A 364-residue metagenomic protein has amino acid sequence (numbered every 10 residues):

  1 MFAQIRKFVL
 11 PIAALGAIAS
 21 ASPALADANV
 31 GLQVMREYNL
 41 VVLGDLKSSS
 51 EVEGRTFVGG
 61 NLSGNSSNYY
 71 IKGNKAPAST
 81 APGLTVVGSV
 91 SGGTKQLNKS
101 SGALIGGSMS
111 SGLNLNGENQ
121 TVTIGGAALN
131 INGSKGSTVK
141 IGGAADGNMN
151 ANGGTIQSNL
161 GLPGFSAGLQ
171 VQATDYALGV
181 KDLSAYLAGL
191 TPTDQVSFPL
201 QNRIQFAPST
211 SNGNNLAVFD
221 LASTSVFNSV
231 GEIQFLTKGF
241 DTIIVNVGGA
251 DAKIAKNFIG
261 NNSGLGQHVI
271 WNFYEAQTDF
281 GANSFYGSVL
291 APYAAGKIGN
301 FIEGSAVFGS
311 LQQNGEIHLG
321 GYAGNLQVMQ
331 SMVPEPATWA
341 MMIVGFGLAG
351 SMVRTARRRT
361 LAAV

Functional and structural regions predicted by a protein language model:
F2, S20, A362-V364: N-terminal export/assembly leader peptides and their processing motifs that target proteins to secretory
F2-L10: Bacterial N-terminal signal peptides that target proteins for export
V9-L10, A14-D27, V328-V353: Short, threonine-centered small-residue motifs that mark membrane-proximal processing/anchoring sites and TM-junction
D27-E118, V171-M329: Long, polar low-complexity repeats
T123-D182: Hydrophobic alpha-helical segments and helix pairs
G350-V364: C-terminal membrane-anchoring or membrane-association module
